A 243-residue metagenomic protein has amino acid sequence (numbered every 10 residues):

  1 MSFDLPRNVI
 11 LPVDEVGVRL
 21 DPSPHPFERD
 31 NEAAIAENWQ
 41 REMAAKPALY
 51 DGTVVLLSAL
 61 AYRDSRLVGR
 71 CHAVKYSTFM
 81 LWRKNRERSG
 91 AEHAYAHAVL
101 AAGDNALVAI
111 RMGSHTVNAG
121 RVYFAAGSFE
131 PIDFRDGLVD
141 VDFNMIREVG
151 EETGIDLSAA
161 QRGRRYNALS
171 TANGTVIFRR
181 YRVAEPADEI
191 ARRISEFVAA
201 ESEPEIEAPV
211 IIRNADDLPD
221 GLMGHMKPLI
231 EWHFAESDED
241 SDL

Functional and structural regions predicted by a protein language model:
M1-F124, S128-R147, I155-L243: N-terminal leader/linker segments that precede catalytic domains of diphosphate-processing enzymes
E152: Active-site/ligand-binding surface loops and adjacent short beta/alpha elements that line catalytic pockets across
